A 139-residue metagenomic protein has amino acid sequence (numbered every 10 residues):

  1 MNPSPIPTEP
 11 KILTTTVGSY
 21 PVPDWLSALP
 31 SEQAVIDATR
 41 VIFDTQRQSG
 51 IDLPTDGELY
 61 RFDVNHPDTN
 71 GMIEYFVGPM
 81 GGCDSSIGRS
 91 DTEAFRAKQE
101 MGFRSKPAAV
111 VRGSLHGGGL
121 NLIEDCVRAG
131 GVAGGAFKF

Functional and structural regions predicted by a protein language model:
M1-F139: Domain-level signal for soluble alpha/beta catalytic cores
